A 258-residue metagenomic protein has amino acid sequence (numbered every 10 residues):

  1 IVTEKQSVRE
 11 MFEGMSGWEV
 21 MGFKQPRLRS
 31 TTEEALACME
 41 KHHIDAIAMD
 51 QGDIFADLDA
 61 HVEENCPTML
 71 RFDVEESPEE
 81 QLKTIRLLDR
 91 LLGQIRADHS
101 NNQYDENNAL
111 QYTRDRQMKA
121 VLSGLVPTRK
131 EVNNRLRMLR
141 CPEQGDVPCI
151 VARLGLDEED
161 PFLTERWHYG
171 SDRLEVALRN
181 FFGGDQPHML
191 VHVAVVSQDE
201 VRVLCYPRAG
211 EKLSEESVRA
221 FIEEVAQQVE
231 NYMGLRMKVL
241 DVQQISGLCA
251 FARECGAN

Functional and structural regions predicted by a protein language model:
I1-Q117, L125, M189, E224 (+1 more regions): Alpha-helical/coil-rich non-catalytic "connector" segments in signaling and regulatory proteins
A120-N258: Hydrophobic helix-rich structural segments at or within alpha/beta enzyme and signaling domains
